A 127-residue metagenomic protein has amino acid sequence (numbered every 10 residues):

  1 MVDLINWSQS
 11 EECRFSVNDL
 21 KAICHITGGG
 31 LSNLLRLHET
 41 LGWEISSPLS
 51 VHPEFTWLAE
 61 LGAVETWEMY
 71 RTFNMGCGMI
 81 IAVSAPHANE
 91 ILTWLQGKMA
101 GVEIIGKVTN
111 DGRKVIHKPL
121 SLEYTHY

Functional and structural regions predicted by a protein language model:
M1-Y127: Glycine-/charge-enriched secondary-structure boundary and capping motifs
